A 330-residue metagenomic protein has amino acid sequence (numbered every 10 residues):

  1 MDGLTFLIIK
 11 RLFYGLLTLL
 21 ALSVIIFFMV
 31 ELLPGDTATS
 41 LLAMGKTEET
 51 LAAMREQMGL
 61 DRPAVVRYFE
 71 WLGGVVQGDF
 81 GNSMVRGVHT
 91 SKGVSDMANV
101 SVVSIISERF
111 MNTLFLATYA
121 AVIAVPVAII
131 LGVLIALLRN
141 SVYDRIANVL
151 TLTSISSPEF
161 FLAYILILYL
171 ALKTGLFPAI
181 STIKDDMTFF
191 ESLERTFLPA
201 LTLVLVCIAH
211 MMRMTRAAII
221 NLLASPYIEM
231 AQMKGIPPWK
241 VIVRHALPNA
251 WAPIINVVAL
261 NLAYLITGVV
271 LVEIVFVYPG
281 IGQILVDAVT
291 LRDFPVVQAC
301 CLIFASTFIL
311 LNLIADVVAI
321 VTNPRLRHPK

Functional and structural regions predicted by a protein language model:
D2-L7, F110-Y143, E159, D186-K330: Alpha-helical transmembrane segments of integral membrane proteins, especially multi-pass inner/plasma-membrane
G15, R109, T113, V149-S156 (+1 more regions): Residue-level signal for discrete positions within transmembrane alpha-helices of multi-pass small-molecule
L16-I26, L116, I314: Helix-terminus/capping and membrane-interface signal
L19-F69, G87-H89, T174-R195: Hydrophobic alpha-helical transmembrane segments of membrane transport/permease proteins and related membrane-embedded
I25-L32, R62, E70-G73, V149-I180 (+2 more regions): Membrane-water interface segments at the C-terminal ends of transmembrane alpha-helices in multi-pass inner-membrane
K46-G81, F276-A288: Short hydrophobic, aromatic-rich alpha-helical segments embedded in or entering the lipid bilayer of multi-pass
D61-I129: An internal, D/E-rich "acidic patch" concept
R86-G87, D96, S154-L162, S192: A hydrophobic, multi-pass inner-membrane permease signature
